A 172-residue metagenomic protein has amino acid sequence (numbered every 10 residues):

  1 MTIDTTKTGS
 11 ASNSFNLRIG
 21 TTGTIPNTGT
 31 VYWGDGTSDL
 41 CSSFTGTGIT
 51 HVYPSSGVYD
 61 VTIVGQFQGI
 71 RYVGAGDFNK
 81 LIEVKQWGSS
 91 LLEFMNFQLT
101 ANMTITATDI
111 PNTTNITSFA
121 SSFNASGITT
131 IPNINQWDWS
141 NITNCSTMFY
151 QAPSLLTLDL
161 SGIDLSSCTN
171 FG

Functional and structural regions predicted by a protein language model:
M1-G172: Negatively charged
